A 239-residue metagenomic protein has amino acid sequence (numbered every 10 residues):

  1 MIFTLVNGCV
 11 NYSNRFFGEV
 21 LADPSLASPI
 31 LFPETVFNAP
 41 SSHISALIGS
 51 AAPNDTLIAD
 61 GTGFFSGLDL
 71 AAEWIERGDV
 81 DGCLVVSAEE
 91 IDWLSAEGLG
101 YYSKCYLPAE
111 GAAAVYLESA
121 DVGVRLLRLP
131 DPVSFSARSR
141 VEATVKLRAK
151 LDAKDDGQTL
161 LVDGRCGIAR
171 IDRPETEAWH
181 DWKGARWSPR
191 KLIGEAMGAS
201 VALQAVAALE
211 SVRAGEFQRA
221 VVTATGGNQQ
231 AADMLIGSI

Functional and structural regions predicted by a protein language model:
I2-A59, F65, E73-V80, A88-I239: Conserved "HGTGT" condensation-loop signature of ketosynthase/thiolase-family condensing enzymes that catalyze
L70: Internal active-site segments that recognize and position negatively charged phosphoryl groups and nucleotide moieties
